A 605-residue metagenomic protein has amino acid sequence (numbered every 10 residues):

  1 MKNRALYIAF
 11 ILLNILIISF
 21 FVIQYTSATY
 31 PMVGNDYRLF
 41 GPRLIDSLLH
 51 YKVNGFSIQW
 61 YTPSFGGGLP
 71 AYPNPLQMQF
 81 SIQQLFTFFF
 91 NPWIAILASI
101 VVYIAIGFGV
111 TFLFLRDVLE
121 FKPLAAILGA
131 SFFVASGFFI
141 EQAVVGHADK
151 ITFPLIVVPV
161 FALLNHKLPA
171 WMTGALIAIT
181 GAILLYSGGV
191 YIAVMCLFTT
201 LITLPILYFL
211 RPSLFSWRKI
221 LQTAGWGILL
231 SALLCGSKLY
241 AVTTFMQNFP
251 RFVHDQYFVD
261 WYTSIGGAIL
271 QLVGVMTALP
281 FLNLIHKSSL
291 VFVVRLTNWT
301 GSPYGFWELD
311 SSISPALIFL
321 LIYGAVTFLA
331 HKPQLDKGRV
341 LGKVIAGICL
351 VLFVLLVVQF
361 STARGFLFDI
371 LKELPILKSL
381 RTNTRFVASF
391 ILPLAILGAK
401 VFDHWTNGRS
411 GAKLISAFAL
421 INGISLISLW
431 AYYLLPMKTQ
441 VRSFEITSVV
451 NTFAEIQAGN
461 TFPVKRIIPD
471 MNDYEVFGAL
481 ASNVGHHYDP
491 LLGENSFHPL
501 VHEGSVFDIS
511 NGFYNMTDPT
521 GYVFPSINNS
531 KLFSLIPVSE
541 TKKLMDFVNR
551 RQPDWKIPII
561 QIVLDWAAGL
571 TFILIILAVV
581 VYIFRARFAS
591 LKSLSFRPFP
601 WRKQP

Functional and structural regions predicted by a protein language model:
I8-N14, F215-T243, F252-Y262, V344-L352 (+1 more regions): Hydrophobic alpha-helical membrane-interfacial segments at the cytosolic entry of transmembrane helices
F10-I15, I106-V118, P123-F209, T223-T243 (+2 more regions): Membrane-embedded helix bundles of polyisoprenyl
N14-G107, S131-F153, W261-S302, F360-R364: Membrane-interface coil-to-helix junctions
P42-L49, F56, G236-T327, Q457-P463 (+2 more regions): Periplasmic/ER-lumenal interhelical loops and adjacent helix-loop junctions in multi-pass membrane proteins
P73-Q77, I100-V102, F132-V157, Y186-C196 (+2 more regions): Membrane-interface micro-motifs in multi-pass membrane enzymes
F139-I151, Y257-F258, N298-L309, D336-K343 (+5 more regions): Membrane-helix boundary/interfacial segments in multi-pass membrane proteins
L201, G225-L229, I396, F402-L434: Signature aromatic-anchored transmembrane alpha helix within multi-pass, membrane-resident enzymes that catalyze glycan
L233, N298, I313-L355, T571-A589: Hydrophobic, aromatic-rich transmembrane alpha-helices and their immediate juxtamembrane boundary segments
